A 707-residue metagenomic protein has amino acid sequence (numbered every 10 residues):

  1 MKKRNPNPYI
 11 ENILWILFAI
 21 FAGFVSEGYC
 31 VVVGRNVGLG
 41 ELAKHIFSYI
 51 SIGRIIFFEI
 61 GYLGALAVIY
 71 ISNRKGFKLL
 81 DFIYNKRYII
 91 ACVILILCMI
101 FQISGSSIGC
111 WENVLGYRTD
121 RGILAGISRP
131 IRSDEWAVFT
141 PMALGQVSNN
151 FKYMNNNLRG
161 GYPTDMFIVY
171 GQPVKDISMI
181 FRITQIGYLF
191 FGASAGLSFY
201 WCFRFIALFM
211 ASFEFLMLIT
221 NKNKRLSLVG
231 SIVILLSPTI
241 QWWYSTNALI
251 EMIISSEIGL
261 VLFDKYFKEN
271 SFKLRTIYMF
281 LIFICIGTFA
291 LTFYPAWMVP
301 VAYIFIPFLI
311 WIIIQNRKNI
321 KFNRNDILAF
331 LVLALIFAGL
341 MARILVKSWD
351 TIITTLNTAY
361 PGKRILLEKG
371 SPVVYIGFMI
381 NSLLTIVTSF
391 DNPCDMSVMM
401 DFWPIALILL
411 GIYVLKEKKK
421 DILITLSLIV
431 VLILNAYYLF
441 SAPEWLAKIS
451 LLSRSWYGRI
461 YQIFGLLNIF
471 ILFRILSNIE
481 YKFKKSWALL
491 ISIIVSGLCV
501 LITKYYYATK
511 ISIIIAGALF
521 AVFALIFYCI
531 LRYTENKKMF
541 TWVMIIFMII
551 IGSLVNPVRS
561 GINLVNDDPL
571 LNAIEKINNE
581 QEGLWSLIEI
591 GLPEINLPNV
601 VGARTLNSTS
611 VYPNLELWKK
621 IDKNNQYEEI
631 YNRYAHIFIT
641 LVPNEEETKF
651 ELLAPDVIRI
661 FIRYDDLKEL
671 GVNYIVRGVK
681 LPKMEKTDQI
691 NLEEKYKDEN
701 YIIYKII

Functional and structural regions predicted by a protein language model:
M1-G23, S51-G105: Start-transfer (signal-anchor) and selected internal transmembrane alpha helices of multi-pass inner/ER membrane
W15-A19, K321-I344, T425-I433: Hydrophobic alpha-helical membrane-interfacial segments at the cytosolic entry of transmembrane helices
V37-I52, A195, F199, I240-I250 (+2 more regions): Membrane-helix boundary/interfacial segments in multi-pass membrane proteins
H45, M341-L423: Periplasmic/ER-lumenal interhelical loops and adjacent helix-loop junctions in multi-pass membrane proteins
L79-I89, K273-I277, R317-L333, K419-L423 (+3 more regions): Membrane-interfacial entry segments at the cytosolic side of transmembrane helices
I108-I254: Active-site lumenal/periplasmic loops and adjacent helix-entry segments of GT-C-fold, multi-pass membrane
W136-K175, F181-Q185, F191, I551-I707: Soluble catalytic regions of membrane-associated enzymes that act on cell-envelope and secretory-pathway components
F209-L218, K224-Q315, N325-W349, I493-L501 (+2 more regions): Membrane-embedded helix bundles of polyisoprenyl
